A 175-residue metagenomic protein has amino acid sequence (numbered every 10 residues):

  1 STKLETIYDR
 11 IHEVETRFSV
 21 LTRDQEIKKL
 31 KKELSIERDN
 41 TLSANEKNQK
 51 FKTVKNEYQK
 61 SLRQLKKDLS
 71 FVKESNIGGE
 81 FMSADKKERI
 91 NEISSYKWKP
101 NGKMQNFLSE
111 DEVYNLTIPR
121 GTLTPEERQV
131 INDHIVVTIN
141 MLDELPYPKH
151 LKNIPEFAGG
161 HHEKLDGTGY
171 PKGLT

Functional and structural regions predicted by a protein language model:
S1-T175: Metal-dependent catalytic cores of enzymes that make or break cyclic nucleotides and related phosphoester linkages
